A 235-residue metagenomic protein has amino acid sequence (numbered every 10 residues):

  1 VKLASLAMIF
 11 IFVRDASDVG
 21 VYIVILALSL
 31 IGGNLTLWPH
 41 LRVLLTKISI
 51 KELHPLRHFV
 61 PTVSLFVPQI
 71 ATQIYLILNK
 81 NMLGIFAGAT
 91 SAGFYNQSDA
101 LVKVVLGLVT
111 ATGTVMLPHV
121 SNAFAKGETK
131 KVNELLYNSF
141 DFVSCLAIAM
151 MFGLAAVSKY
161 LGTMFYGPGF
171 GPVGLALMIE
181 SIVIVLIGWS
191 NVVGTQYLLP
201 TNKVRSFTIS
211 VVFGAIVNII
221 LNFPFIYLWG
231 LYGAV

Functional and structural regions predicted by a protein language model:
V1-L6, Y22-P39, P68, T72 (+6 more regions): Short runs within selected transmembrane alpha-helices of multi-pass transporters and secretion channels
A7, T62, F66, I70-M82 (+9 more regions): Short helix-kink/termination motifs in transmembrane helices of multi-pass secondary transporters
I11-D15, Q73-V104, N122-A123, K159-G169: Helix-terminus/linker motif at the lipid-water interface of multi-pass membrane proteins
F12-R14, G84, S121, L198-L199 (+2 more regions): Helix-capping/transition residues at the boundaries of transmembrane alpha-helices and the short helical linkers
A16-L26, G32-L76, V115, H119-E134: Interhelical loop/hinge segments that connect adjacent transmembrane helices in multipass membrane
V19, R57-L65, L83-K103, K130-K131 (+3 more regions): Interfacial/gating helices of multi-pass transporter permease domains
L35, N133-W189, I216-F223, Y227: Alpha-helical transmembrane segments of multi-pass membrane transport and lipid-handling proteins
S98, V102-F140, S144-A147, G194-P200: Helix-loop junctions and terminal segments of transmembrane helices in multi-pass membrane transport/translocation
